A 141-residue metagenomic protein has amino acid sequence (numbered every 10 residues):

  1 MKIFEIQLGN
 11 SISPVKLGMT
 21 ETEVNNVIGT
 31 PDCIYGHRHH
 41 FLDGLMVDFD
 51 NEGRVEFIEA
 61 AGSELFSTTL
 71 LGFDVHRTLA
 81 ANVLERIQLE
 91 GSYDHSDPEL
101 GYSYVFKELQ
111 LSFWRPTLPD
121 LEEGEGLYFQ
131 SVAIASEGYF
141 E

Functional and structural regions predicted by a protein language model:
M1-E141: Short helix/turn-capping signatures at newly exposed starts of structured segments
